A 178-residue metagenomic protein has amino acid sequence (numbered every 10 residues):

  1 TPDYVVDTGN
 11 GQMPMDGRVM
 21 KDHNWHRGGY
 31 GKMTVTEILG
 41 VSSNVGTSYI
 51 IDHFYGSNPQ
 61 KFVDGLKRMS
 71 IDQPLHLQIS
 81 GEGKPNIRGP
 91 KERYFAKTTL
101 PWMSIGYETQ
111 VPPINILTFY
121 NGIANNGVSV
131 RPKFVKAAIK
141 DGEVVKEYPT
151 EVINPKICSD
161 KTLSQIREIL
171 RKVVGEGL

Functional and structural regions predicted by a protein language model:
T1-L178: Beta-lactam-recognizing serine transpeptidase/beta-lactamase-like catalytic domain environment
